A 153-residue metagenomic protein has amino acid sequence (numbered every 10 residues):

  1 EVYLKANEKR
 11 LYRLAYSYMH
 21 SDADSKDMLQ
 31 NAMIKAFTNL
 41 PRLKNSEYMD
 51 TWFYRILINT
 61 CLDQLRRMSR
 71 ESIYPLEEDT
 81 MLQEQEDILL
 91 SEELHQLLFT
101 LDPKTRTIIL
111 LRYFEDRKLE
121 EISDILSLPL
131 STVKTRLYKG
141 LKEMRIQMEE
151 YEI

Functional and structural regions predicted by a protein language model:
E1-R13, K26, R106: A short, charge-rich alpha-helical start-of-domain segment used by transcription regulators
L11, A15, S25-A36, I56 (+3 more regions): Short, small-hydrophobic-rich alpha-helical interface motif
Y16, Q30-F37, E47-R67: Σ70-family region 2.3-2.4 aromatic/basic alpha-helix that recognizes the −10 promoter and nucleates DNA melting
K35, N39, K104, K142-Y151: Residue cluster at the C-terminal edge of the helix-turn-helix DNA-binding motif
R42-K44, R55-Y74, D87, K139: Arg/Lys-rich amphipathic alpha helix in sigma70-family domain 2
I58, L62, L126-E150: DNA-recognition helix of helix-turn-helix
D63, R70-L98, K118: Internal acidic/polar
I108-R112: A short pre-motif secondary-structure segment
